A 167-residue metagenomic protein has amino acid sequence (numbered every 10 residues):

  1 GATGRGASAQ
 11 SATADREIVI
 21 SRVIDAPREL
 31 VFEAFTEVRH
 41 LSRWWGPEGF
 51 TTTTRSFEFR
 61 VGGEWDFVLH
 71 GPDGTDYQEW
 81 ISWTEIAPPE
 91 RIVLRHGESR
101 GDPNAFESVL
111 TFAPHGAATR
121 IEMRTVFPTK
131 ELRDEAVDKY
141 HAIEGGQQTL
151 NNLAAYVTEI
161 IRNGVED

Functional and structural regions predicted by a protein language model:
G1-G4, F127-D167: A conserved amphipathic terminal alpha-helix motif
G1-T51: Hydrophobic ligand-binding cavity/cleft-lining segments
T13-D15, R39, R55-S56, R60 (+2 more regions): Charge-dense, helix-prone N-terminal extensions
R28-E29, F59-R60, T84-R91, T111-R120: A short, structured loop/turn motif at beta-sheet edges
V31, L41, W65-F67, W83 (+4 more regions): Hydrophobic pocket/interface hotspot
T53-G97: Glycine-rich portal/gate segments that line the openings of hydrophobic small-molecule binding cavities
V93-Q147: Beta-strand/loop substructures that line and gate deep hydrophobic ligand-binding cavities in soluble
